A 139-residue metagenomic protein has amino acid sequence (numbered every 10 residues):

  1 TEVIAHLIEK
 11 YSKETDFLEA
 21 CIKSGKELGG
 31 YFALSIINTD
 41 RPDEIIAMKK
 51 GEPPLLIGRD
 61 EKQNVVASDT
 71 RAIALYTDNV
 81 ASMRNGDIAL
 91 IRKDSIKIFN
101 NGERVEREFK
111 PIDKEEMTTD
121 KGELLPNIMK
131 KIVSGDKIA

Functional and structural regions predicted by a protein language model:
T1-A139: Conserved short alpha-helical segments that host acidic/polar catalytic motifs at enzyme active sites
